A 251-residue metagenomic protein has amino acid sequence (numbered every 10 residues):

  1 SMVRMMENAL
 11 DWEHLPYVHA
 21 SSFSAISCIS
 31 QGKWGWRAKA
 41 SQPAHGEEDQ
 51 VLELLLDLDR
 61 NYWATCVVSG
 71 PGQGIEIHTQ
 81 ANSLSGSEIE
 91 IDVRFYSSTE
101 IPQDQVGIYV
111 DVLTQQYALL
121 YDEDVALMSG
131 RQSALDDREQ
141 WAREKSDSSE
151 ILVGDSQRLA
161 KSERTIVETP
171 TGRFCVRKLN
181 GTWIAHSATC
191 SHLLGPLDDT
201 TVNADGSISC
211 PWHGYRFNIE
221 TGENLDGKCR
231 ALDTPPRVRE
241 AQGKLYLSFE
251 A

Functional and structural regions predicted by a protein language model:
S1-G154, R158: C-terminal catalytic domain of Rieske-type non-heme iron oxygenases
R158-A251: Rieske [2Fe-2S] iron-sulfur-binding domain
